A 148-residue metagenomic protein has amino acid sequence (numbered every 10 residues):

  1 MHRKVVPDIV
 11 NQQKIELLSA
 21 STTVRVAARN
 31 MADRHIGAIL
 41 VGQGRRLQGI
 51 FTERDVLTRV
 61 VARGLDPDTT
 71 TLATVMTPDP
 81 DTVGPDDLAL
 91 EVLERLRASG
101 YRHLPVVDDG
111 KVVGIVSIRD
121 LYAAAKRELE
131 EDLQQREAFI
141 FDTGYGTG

Functional and structural regions predicted by a protein language model:
M1-G148: Tandem CBS (Cystathionine beta-synthase) repeat/Bateman regulatory domains
